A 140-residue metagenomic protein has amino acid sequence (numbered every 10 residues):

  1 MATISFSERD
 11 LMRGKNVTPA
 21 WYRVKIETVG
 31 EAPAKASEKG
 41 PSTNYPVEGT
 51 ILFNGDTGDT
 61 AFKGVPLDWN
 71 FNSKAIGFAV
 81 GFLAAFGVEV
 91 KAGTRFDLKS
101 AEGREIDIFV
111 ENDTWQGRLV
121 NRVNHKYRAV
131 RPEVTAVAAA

Functional and structural regions predicted by a protein language model:
M1-A140: Short beta-rich binding modules
